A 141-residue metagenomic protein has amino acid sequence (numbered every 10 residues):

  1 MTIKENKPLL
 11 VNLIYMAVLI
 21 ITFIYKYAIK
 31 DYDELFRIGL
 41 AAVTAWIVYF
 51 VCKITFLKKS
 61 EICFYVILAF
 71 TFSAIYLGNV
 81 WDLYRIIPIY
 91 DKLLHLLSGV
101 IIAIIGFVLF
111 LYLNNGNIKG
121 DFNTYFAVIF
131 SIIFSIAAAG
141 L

Functional and structural regions predicted by a protein language model:
M1-G140: Bulky hydrophobic segments
